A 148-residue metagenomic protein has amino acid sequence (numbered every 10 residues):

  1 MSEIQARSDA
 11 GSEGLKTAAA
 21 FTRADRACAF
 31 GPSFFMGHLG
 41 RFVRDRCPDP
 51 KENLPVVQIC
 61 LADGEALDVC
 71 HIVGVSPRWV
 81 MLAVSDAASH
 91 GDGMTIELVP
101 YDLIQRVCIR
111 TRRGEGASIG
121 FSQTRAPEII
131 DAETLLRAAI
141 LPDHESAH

Functional and structural regions predicted by a protein language model:
M1-A62, R113-H148: Short glycine-rich, low-complexity segments
V43-R46, P50-K51, V73-G91: Short, compositionally biased strand/turn segments that nucleate or flank brief secondary-structure elements
N53-C60, D86-E97: Short aromatic-glycine motifs in intrinsically disordered, low-complexity regions
V56-R78, A83: Amphipathic, interaction-prone secondary-structure segments
L67, P77, S89-G91, R106-V107 (+1 more regions): Eukaryotic short linear interaction motifs
D68-H71, I96-Y101: Short amphipathic beta-strand/extended segments with alternating polar/hydrophobic composition
H71-I72, S85, I109-R112: Surface loops and adjacent helix of pleckstrin homology
L98-R110: Phosphoinositide-dependent membrane-docking surfaces
